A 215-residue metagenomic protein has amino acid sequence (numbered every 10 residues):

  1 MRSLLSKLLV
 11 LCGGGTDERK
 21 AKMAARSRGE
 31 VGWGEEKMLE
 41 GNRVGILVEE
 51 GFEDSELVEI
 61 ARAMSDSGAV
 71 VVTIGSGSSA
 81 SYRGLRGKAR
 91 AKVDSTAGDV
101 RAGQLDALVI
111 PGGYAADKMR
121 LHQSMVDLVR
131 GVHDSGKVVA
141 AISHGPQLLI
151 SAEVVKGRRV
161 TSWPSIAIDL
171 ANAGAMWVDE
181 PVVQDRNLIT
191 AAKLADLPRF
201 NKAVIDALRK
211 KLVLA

Functional and structural regions predicted by a protein language model:
R2-G15, R19-S135, V139, L148-K156 (+1 more regions): Extended, subdomain-level signal for the structured scaffold at the beginning of enzyme domains
H144-G145: Surface-exposed interaction patches
V160: Anionic-ligand binding patches
W163-S165: Glycine/proline-rich loop-helix segments at beta-alpha junctions forming the active-site rim of enzyme cores
